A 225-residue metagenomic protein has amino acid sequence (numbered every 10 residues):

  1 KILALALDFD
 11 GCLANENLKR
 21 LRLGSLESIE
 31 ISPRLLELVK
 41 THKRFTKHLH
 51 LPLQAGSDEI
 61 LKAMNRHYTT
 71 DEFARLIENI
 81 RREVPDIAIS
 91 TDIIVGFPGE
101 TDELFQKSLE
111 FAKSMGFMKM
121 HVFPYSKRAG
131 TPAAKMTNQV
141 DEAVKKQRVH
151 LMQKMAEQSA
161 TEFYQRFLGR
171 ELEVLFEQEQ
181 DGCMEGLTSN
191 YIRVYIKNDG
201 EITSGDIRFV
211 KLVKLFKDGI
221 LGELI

Functional and structural regions predicted by a protein language model:
K1-K19: Active-site neighborhood of HAD-like aspartate-dependent phosphohydrolases
F9, L53-A55, P124-A129, T188-N190: Short, small-residue-rich loop/turn micro-motifs
L18-D102: Conserved SAM/AdoMet-binding glycine-rich loop
L23, L51, D92, A112 (+4 more regions): Conserved, mostly hydrophobic/aromatic
R34-H42, N79, E83, F111-M115 (+2 more regions): Alpha-helical structural signal in soluble globular domains
E103, K107-M152: C-terminal, non-catalytic macromolecule-binding modules
K135-I225: Terminal RNA-binding accessory module
